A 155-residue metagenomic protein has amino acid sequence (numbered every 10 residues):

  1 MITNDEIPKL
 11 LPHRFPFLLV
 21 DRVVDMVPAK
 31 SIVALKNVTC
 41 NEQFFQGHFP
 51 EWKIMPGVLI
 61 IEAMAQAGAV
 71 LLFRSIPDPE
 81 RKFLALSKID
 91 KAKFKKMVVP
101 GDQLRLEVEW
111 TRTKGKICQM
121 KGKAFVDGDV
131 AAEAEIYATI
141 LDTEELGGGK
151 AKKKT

Functional and structural regions predicted by a protein language model:
M1, G68-R105, A131-E133, A138-T139: Hydrophobic beta-strand-centered segment that forms part of the acyl-chain substrate-binding groove
I2-R14, R81: Short aromatic-glycine motifs in intrinsically disordered, low-complexity regions
N4, F17-V20, L86, K91 (+3 more regions): Conserved beta-strand residues within beta-sheet cores
P8, E51, F94-K96: Beta-strand-rich interaction surfaces with strong enrichment in secreted/lumenal proteins
F15-M55: Catalytic strand-loop segment that frames the active site of acyl-thioester-processing enzymes
D21-V24, D90, K95, E109-T111 (+1 more regions): Conserved positions in beta-strands of structured domains
V23, M55-D78: Active-site helix/loop of acyl-thioester processing domains in fatty-acid/polyketide metabolism, spanning hotdog-fold
A29, V99-D102, E109-T155: HotDog/MaoC-like acyl-thioester-processing domains
